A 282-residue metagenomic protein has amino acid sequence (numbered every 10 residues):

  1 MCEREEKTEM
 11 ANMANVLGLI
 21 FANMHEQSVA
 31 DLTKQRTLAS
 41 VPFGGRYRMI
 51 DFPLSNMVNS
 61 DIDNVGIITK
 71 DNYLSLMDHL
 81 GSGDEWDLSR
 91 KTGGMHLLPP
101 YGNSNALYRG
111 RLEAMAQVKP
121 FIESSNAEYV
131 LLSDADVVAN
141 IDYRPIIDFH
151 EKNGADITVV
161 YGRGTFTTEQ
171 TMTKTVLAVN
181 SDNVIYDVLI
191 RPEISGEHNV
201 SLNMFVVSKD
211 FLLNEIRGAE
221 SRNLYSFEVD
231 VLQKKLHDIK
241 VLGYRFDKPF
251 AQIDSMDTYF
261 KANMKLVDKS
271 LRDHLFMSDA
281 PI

Functional and structural regions predicted by a protein language model:
M1-A22, L32, D210, G218-I282: Left-handed beta-helix
M1-T37, P42-L132, P145: Conserved N-terminal catalytic core of the sugar/cofactor nucleotidyltransferase
S40, V176-V179, G243: A structural signal for short hydrophobic beta-strand segments in well-ordered beta-sheet cores
D71, S133, V207, F227 (+1 more regions): A conserved hydrophobic position in a structured secondary element of the catalytic/binding core that shapes
N72, N103-A106, V138-A139, T165 (+1 more regions): Glycine-/small-residue-rich active-site loops that bind phosphorylated ligands and cofactors
H79, V188, N214-E215, A262: Residues that scaffold the ATP/ADP-binding catalytic core of kinase and kinase-like folds
V138-D210: Conserved core of the sugar-phosphate nucleotidyltransferase
